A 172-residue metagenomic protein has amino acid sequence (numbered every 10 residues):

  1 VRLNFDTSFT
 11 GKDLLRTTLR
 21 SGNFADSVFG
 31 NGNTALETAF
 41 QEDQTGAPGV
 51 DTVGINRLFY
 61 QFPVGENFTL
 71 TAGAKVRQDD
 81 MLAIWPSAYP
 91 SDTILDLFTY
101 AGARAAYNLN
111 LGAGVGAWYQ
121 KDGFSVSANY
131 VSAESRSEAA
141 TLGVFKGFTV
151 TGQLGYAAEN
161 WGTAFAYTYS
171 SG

Functional and structural regions predicted by a protein language model:
R2-S135, G155-A157: Outer membrane beta-barrel
G123, F145-G147, G155-G172: Detector for outer-membrane/organellar transmembrane beta-barrel domains, recognizing the amphipathic beta-strand
A140-G143: Glycine- and aromatic-enriched membrane alpha-helices
V150: Glycine-rich, charged/polar anion/phosphate-binding loops that engage phosphate groups from diverse ligands
